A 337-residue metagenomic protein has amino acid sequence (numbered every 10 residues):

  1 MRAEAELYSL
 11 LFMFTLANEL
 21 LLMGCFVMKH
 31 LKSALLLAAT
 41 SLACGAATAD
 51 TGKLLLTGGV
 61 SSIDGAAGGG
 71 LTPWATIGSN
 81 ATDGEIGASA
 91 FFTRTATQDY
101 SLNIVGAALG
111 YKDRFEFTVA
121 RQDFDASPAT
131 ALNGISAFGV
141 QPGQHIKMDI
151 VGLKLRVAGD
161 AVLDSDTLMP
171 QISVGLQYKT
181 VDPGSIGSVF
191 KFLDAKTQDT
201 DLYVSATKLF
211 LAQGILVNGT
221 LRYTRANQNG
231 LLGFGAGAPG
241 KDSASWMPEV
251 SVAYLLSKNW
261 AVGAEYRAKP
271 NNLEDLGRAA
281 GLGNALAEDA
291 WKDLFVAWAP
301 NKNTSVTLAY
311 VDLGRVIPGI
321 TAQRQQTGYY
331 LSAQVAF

Functional and structural regions predicted by a protein language model:
M1-T57: Cleavable N-terminal export/targeting peptides
E6, S33-L36, A158, A212 (+1 more regions): General helical structural elements
Y8-A17, P170, I215-T220: Low-complexity, intrinsically disordered short segments enriched for Gly/Pro and polybasic residues
A49-L202, T207-I215, K269-N284, D293-W298 (+2 more regions): Transmembrane beta-barrel domains of Gram-negative outer membranes and organellar outer membranes
S205-L255: Histidine/lysine/aspartate-rich catalytic loop segments that bind and position anionic ligands
G237-F337: Outer membrane beta-barrel transmembrane domains
